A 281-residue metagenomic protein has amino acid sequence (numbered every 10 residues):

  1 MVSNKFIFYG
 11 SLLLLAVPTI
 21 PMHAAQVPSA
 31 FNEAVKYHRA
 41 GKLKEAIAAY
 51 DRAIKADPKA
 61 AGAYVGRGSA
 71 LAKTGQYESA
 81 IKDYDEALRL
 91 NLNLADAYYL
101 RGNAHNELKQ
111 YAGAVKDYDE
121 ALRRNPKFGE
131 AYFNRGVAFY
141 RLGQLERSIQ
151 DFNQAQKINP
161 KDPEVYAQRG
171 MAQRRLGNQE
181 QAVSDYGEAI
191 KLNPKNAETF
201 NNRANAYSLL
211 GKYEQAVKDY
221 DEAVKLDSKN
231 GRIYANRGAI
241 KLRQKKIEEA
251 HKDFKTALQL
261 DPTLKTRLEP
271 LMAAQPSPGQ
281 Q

Functional and structural regions predicted by a protein language model:
Q26-A56, S69-K73, N103, E107 (+1 more regions): Alpha-helical segment of the N-proximal tetratricopeptide repeat
Q26-P28, A61-G62, A95-D96, G129-E130 (+4 more regions): Helix-start (N-cap) detector for alpha-helical repeat units in TPR-like alpha-solenoids, especially tetratricopeptide
V27-S29, L242-Q281: Terminal, low-structured helical/coil segments at or just beyond the last alpha-helical repeat
N32, G66, K73, L100 (+8 more regions): Canonical tetratricopeptide repeat
